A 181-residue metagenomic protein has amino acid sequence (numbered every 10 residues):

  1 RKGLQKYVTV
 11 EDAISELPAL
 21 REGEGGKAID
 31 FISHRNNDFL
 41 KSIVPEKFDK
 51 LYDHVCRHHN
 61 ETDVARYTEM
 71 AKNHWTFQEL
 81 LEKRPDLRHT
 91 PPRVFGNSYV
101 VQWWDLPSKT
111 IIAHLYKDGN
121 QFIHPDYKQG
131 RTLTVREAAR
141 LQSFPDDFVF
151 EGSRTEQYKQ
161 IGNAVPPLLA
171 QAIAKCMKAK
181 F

Functional and structural regions predicted by a protein language model:
R1-D30: Flexible, glycine-/basic-rich loop-and-beta segments that form/coincide with the SAM-dependent methyltransferase
A28-F181: C-terminal target-recognition/interaction regions appended to catalytic cores
